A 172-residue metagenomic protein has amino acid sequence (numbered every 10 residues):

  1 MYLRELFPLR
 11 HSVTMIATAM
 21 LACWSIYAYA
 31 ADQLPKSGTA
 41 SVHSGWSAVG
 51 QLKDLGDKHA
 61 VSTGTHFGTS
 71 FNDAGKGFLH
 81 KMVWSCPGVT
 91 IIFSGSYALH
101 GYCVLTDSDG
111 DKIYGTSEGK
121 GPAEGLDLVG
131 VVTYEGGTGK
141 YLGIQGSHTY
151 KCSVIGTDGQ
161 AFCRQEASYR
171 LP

Functional and structural regions predicted by a protein language model:
M1, Y27-A28: Glycine-centered signal
M1-R10: N-terminal secretory signal peptides that target proteins for export/translocation
H11-V13, M20: Classical cleavable N-terminal Sec signal peptides
V13-M15, T157: Short, low-complexity, intrinsically disordered N-terminal segments
A17-T18, A28: Cleavable N-terminal signal peptides
C23-S25: N-terminal signal peptide c-region/cleavage motif recognized by signal peptidases
Y29-P172: Beta-strand-enriched cores of mature, soluble protein domains
